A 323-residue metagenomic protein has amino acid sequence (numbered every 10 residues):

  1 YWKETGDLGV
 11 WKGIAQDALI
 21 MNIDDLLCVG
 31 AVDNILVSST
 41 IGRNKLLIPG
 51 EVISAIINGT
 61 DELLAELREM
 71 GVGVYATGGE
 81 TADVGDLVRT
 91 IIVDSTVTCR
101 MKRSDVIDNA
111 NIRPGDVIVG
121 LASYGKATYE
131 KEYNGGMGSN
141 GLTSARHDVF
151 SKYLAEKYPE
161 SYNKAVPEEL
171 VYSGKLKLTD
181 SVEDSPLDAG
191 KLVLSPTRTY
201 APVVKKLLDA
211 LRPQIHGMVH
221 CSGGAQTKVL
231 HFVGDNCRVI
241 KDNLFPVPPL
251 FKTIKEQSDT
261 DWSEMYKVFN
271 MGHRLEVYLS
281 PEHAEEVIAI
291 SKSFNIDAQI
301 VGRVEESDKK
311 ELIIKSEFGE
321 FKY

Functional and structural regions predicted by a protein language model:
Y1-Y323: Helix-biased detector of long, well-ordered alpha-helical tracts
